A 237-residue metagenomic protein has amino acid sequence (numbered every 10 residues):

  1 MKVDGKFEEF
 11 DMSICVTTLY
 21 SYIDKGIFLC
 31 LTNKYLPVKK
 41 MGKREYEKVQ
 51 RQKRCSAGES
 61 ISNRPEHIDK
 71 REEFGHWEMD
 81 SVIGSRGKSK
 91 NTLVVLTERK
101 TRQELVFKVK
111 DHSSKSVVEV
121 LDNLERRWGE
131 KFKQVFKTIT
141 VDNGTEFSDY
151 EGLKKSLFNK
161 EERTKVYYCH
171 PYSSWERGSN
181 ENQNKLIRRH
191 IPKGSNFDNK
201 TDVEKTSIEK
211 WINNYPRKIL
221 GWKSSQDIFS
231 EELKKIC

Functional and structural regions predicted by a protein language model:
M1, L19, D80, R102 (+5 more regions): Mobile genetic element proteins and their domesticated derivatives, centered on retroelements and DNA transposons
E8-K70: Basic, flexible linker segments flanking DNA-binding modules in nucleic acid-interacting mobile-element proteins
D69, V82-I83, K88-L105, L121: Short conserved beta-strand segments at catalytic cores or DNA/RNA-binding microdomains of nucleic-acid binding
E73-S81: Short Pro/Gly-enriched beta-strand edge/turn motifs at strand-loop
S85, S89, V106-E130: Active-site beta-loop-alpha junctions of metal-dependent nucleic acid enzymes, especially the RNase H-like/DDE
K133-D149, P171-Y172: Acidic/histidine-rich, metal-coordinating catalytic segments
G144, F158-C237: Charged alpha-helix within mobile-element recombinases
D149-G152, S179: Short, well-ordered secondary-structure micro-motifs
